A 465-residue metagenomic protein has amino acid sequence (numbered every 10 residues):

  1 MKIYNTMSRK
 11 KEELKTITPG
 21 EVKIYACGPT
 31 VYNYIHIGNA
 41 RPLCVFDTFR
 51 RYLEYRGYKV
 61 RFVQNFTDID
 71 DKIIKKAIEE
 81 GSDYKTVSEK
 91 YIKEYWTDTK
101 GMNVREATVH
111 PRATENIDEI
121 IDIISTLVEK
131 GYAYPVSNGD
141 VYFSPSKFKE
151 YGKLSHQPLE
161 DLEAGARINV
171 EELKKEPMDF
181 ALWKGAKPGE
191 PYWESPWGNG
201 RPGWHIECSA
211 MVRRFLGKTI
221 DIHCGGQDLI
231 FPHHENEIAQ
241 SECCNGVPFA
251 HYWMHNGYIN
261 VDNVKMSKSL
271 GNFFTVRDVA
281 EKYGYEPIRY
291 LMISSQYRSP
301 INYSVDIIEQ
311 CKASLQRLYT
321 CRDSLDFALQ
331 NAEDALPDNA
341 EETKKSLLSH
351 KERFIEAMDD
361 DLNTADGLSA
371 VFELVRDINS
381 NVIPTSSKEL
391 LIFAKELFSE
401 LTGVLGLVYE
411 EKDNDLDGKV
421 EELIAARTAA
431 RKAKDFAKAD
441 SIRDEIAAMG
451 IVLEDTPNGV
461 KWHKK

Functional and structural regions predicted by a protein language model:
M1-Y32, D47, T97, D118-D326: Alpha-helical recognition segments enriched in aromatics with Gly/Pro capping that present substrate-recognition
S8-E13, I17-R105, D455-W462: N-terminal, positively charged nucleic-acid-binding surface of large information/translation enzymes
Y58, Y132, I451: Short phosphate-binding/catalytic loops that engage adenosine nucleotides
F66-D70, I92-Y95, R105-I120, N138-K147: Short, glycine/charge-rich beta-strand/loop segments that flank catalytic centers and engage negatively charged groups
I78-Y84, T108-T114, G198, G226: The substrate-binding groove and active-site-proximal loops of carbohydrate-active enzymes, especially glycoside
K265, F273-K465: Structural preference for alpha-helix termini/caps and helix-kink/transition segments
